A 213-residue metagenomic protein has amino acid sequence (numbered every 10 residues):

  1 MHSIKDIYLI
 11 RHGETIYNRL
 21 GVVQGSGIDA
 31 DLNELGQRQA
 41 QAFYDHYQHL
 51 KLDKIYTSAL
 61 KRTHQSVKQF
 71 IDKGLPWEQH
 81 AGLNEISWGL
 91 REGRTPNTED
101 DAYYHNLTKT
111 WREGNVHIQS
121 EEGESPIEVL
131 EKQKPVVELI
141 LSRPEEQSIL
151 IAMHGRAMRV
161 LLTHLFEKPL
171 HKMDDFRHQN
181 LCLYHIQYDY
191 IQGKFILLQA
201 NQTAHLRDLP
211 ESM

Functional and structural regions predicted by a protein language model:
M1-D53, K68, P76, R94 (+1 more regions): An N-terminal RHG(E/S)-centered segment typical of histidine phosphatases
M1-D6, I86-D100, S142-S148, T163-M213: Acidic, low-complexity terminal tails and accessory targeting/binding regions of phosphate-metabolizing enzymes
H2, A42-T108: Phosphate-coordination/substrate-recognition cap region in phosphate-metabolizing enzymes
G13, S148, G155: Active-site metal-binding loops of divalent metal-dependent hydrolases
Q39, F43, T63, K132-V137: Alpha-helical packing segments of well-folded alpha/beta enzyme cores
T57-S58, E131, A152-M153: Short beta-strand scaffold positions
Q69, V160-H164: Active-site signature of alpha/beta-hydrolase-fold catalytic machinery across serine- and Asp/Cys-nucleophile hydrolases
N106-E128: Short glycine/proline- and acidic residue-enriched helix-loop micro-motifs that form flexible lids or anion-recognition
